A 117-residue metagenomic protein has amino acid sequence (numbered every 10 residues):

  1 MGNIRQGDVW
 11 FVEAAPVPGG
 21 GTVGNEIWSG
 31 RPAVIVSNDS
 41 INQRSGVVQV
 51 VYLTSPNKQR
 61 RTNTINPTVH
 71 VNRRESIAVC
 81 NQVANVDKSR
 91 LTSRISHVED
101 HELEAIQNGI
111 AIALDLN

Functional and structural regions predicted by a protein language model:
M1-N117: Conserved functional hotspots at enzyme active or ligand-binding sites that engage polyanionic ligands
